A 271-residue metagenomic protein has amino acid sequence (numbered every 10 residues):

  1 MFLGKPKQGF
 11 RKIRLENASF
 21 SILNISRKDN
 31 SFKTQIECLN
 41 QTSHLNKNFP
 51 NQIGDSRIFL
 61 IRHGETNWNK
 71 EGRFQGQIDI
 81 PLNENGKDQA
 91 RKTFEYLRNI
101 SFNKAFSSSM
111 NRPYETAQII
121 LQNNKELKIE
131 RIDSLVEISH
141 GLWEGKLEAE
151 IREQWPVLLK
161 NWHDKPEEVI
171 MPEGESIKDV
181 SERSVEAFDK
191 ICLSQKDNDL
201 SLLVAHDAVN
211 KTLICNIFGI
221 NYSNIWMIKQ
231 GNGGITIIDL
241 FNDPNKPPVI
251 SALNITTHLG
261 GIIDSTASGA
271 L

Functional and structural regions predicted by a protein language model:
F2-I61, K70, Y96, G141-E150 (+3 more regions): Acidic, low-complexity terminal tails and accessory targeting/binding regions of phosphate-metabolizing enzymes
G4, S21, K33, R91-K160: Phosphate-coordination/substrate-recognition cap region in phosphate-metabolizing enzymes
H63, G86, H206: Short, conserved phosphate/pyrophosphate- and ester-handling motifs at nucleotide-, phospho-/glycolipid
N67-N123, Q154, E167-E186: Loop-to-helix element that buttresses phosphate recognition and phosphoryl-transfer chemistry
I80-P81, Q122-V185, V249-A252, D264 (+1 more regions): Phosphate-handling substructures
Q195, L203-A208: His/acidic metal-ligating clusters that form di-metal
D207-K211, V249: GST superfamily/GST-like fold recognition
